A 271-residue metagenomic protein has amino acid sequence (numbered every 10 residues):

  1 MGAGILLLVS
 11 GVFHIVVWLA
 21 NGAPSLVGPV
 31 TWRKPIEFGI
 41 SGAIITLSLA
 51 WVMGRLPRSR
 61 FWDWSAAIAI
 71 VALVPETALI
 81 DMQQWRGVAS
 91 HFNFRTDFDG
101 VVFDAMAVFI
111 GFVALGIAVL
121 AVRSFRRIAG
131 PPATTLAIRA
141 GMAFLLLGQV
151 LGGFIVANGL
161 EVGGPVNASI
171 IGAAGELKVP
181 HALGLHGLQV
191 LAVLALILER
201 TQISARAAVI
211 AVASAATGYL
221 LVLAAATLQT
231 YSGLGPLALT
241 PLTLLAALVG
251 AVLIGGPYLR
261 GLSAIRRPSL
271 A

Functional and structural regions predicted by a protein language model:
M1-L19, R33-G54, A67-Q84, A105-L120 (+4 more regions): Hydrophobic cores of alpha-helical transmembrane segments in multi-pass integral membrane proteins
F13-P35, W85-V102, L160-L177, G233-L242: Membrane-interface interhelical loops and short amphipathic "cap" helices that link adjacent transmembrane segments
G54-S65, F125-L136, T201-A208: Membrane-interface helix-boundary motifs at transmembrane edges
F94-R95, L196-A213: Functional transmembrane or membrane-interface alpha-helices that line membrane-embedded catalytic, ligand-binding
D99, D104-F109, V113, R127-I138: Domain-core detector
L120-G172: Glycine/proline-rich, flexible active-site/cofactor-binding loop segments that harbor closely spaced acidic
R126, G256-A271: Membrane-interface capping segments at transmembrane-helix boundaries
T201-A208, L228-L244: Extracellular/periplasmic helix-loop-helix junctions in multi-pass membrane proteins
